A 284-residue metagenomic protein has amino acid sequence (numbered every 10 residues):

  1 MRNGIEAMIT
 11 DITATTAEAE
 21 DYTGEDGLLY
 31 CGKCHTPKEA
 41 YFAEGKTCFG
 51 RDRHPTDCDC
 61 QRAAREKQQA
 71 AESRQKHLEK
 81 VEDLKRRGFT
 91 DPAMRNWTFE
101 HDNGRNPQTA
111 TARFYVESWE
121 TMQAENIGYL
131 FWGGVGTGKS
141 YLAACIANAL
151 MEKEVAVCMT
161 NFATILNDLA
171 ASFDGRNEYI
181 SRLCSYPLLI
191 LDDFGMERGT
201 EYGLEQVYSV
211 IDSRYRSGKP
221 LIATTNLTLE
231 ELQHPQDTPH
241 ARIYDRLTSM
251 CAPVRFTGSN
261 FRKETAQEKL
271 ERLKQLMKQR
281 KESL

Functional and structural regions predicted by a protein language model:
M1-N103, E264-L284: A short, basic N-terminal segment
C60, G104, F162, F256-G258: Active-site donor-binding loop signature of nucleotide-sugar glycosyltransferases
R87-Y129: Pre-Walker A (pre-P-loop) alpha-helix and adjacent loop at the N terminus of AAA/AAA+ ATPase modules, a conserved
P107-V116, A124, A147-L188, R198-E205: Short glycine-rich substrate-engagement loop in P-loop NTPases that contacts/grips substrate
Q123-A143: Walker A/P-loop nucleotide-binding motif
I127-F131, P187-L189, L221: Generic beta-sheet signal
N167-D168, E197-L284: Replace "adjacent to P-loop NTPase cores in ATP/GTP-dependent enzymes" with "adjacent to NTP-binding cores
D193-F194: Walker B catalytic acidic pair
